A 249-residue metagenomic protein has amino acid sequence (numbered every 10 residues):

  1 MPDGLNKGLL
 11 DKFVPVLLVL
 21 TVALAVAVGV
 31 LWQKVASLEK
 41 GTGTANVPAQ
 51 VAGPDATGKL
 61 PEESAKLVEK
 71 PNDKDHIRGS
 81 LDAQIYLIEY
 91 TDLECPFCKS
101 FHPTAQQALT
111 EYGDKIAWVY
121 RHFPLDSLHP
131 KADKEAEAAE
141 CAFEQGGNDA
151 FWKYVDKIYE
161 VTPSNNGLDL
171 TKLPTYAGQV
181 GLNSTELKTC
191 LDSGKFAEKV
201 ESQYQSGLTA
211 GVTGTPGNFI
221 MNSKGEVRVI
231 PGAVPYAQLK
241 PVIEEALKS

Functional and structural regions predicted by a protein language model:
P2-T42, P174-S249: C-terminal cap of thioredoxin/glutaredoxin-like
S37-E69: N-terminal, intrinsically disordered, polar/charged segments of Gram-positive cell-envelope systems that serve as
T57-V68, K74, K131, A150 (+2 more regions): Extracytoplasmic/periplasmic mature domains of Sec-exported, cell-envelope-associated bacterial proteins
V68-I85, T110: A short beta-strand-turn-helix
N72-H76, T104-A105, Y204-Q205: A generic local structural motif
D73-K74, L81, V119, L187 (+1 more regions): Glycine-rich, flexible loop/turn motifs
G79, I88, P231: Residue-level detector of conserved, well-ordered beta-strand and adjacent loop positions that form binding/recognition
A83, I88-L93, K99-G178, A210-T213: Structural alpha/beta surface segment adjacent to cysteine/selenocysteine redox centers across thiol/disulfide enzymes
